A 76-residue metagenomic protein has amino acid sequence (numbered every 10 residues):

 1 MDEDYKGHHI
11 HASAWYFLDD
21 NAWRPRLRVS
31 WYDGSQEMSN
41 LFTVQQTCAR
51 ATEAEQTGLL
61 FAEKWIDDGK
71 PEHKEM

Functional and structural regions predicted by a protein language model:
M1-Y32: N-terminal segment of the canonical double-stranded RNA-binding domain
E3, W23, S39-N40, M76: A structural signal for the main folded, soluble domain(s) of proteins
Y32, G58-L60, K74-M76: Juxtamembrane/interface motifs at transmembrane-helix termini
D33-E37: Short alpha-helical hairpin
M38-E53: A short, exposed loop/beta-hairpin motif centered on an aromatic-Gly-Thr core
A49-E63: Acidic helix/loop or adjacent segment enriched in Glu/Asp that either coordinates divalent metal
L60-E72: Short arginine-rich
